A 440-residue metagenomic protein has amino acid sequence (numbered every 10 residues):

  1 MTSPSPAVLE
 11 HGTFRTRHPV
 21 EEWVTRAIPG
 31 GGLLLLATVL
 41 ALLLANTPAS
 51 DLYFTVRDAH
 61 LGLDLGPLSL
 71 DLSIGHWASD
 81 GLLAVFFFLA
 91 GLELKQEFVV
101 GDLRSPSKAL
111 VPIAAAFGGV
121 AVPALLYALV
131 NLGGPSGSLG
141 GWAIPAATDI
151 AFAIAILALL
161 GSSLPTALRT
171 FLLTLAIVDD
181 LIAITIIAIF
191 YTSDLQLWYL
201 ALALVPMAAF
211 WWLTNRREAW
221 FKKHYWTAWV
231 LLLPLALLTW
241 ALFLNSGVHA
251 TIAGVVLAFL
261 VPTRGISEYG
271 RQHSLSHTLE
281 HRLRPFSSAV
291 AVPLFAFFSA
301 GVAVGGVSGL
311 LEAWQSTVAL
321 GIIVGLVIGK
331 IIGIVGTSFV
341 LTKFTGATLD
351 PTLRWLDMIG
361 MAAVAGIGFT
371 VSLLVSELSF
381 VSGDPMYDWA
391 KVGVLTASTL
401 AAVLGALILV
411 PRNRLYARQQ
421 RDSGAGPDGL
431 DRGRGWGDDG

Functional and structural regions predicted by a protein language model:
T2-R26, L43-N46, A59, P206 (+5 more regions): Predominantly late transmembrane helices and immediately cytosolic-facing juxtamembrane segments
L33-N46, F86-L92, V122-Y127, A203-T214 (+5 more regions): Hydrophobic core segments of alpha-helical transmembrane domains in multi-pass membrane transport and ion-translocation
L44-V56, S69-G75, L89-S105, A121-A143: Transmembrane alpha-helix boundary signature
P67, D71-G101, V261, F286-G309 (+4 more regions): Hydrophobic transmembrane alpha-helices of secondary-active transporters and Na+-translocating membrane complexes
H76-F87, S136-A151, T192-V205, H249-L257 (+1 more regions): Structural signature of hydrophobic alpha-helical transmembrane segments
E93, V122-P123, P145-F171, D179-T185 (+3 more regions): Short helical (or helix-break) motifs at transmembrane helix termini and adjacent helical loops in multi-pass membrane
E97-L125, L197-V205, G306-I332, W355-I359 (+1 more regions): Entry/N-cap segments of selected transmembrane alpha helices and their immediately preceding amphipathic helices
L157-T263: Functional cores that coordinate and move charged inorganic groups
